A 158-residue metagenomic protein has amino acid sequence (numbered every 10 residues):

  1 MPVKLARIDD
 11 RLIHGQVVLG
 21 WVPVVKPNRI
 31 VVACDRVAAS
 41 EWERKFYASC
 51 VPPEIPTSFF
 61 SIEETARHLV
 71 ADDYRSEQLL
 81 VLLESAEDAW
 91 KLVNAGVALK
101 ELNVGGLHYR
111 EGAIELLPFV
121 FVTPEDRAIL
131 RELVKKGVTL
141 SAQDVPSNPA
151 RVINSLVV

Functional and structural regions predicted by a protein language model:
M1-V51, P56: Long, hydrophobic N-terminal alpha-helical segment
P2-A6, N28-V31, P56-S58, E77-V81 (+2 more regions): Structural motif
D9-I13, S61, V122: A general structural motif
P23-V24, D72-R75, G96, E132-K135: Solvent-exposed alpha-helices and their adjacent loops that cap or buttress functional pockets in soluble metabolic
A38-S40, T65-A66, Y109-G112: Short gly/pro/ser/thr-enriched loop/turn and capping motifs at secondary-structure boundaries
A48-C50, S76, F119-V120: Short, hinge-like loop/turn segments at secondary-structure boundaries
S58-G105: Ordered, amphipathic secondary-structure segments that act as subunit-interaction surfaces in large macromolecular
A95, K100-V158: Glycine-rich, aromatic-bearing surface loops/beta-hairpins
